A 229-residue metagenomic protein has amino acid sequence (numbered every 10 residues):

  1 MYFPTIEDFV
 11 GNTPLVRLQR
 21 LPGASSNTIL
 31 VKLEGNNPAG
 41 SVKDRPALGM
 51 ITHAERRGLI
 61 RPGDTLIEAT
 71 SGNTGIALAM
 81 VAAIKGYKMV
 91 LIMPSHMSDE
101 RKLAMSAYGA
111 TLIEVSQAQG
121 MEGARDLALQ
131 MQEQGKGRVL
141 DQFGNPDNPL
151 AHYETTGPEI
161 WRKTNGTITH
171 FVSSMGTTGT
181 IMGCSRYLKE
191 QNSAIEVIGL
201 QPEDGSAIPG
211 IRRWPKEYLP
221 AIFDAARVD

Functional and structural regions predicted by a protein language model:
M1-D229: PLP-dependent amino-acid enzyme catalytic core
